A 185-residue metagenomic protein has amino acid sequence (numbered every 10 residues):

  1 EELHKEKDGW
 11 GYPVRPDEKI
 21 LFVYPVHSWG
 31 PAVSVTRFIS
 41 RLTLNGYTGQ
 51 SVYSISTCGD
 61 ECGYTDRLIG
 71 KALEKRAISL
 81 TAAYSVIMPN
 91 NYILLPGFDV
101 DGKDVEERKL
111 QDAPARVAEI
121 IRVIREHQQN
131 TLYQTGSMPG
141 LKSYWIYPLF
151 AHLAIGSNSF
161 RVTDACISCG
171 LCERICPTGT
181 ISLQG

Functional and structural regions predicted by a protein language model:
E1-E6, W10-Y24, S28-F150: FMN-binding flavodoxin-like domain, especially the glycine-rich phosphate-binding loop
A151-R161: Short, charged alpha-helical interaction segments and adjacent helix-coil junctions
S159-G179, G185: Cysteine-centered iron-sulfur cluster-binding motifs in ferredoxin-type domains/subunits of redox enzymes
